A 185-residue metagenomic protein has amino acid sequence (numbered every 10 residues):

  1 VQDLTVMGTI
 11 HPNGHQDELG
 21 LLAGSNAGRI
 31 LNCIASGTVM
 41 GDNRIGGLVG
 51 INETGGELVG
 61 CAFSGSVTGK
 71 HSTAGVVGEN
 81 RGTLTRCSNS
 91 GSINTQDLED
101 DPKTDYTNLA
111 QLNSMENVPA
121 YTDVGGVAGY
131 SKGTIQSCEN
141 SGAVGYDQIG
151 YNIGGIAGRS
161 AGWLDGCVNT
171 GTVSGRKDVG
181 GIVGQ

Functional and structural regions predicted by a protein language model:
V1-Q185: Predominantly extracellular/luminal carbohydrate-interaction, adhesion, and secreted-enzyme modules that are
